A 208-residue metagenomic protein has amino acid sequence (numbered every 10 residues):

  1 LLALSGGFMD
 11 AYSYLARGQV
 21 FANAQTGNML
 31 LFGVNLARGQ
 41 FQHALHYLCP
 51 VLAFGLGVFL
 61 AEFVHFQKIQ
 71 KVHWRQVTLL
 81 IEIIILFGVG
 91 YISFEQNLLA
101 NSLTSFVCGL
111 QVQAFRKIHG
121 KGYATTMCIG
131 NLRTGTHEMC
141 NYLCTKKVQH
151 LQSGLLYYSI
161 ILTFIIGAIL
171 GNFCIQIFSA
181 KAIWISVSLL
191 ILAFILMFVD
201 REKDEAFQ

Functional and structural regions predicted by a protein language model:
L1-Y14, Q19-F21, I85, Q96-T126: Hydrophobic core of transmembrane alpha-helices in multi-pass small-molecule transporters, especially MFS/SLC-type
A24-F41: Perimembrane loop-to-helix junctions flanking transmembrane segments
T26-L31, T104-I165: Substrate-agnostic recognition of the 12-TM MFS/MFS-like secondary transporter fold
V51, G55-F59, I161-I169: Hydrophobic/small/kink-forming positions within alpha-helical transmembrane segments of polytopic membrane proteins
V58-K71, I175: Helix-to-loop junctions at the C-terminal end of transmembrane segments in multipass secondary transporters
Q70-Q76, I169-S188: A membrane-interface helix-boundary motif in multi-pass transporters
L79-I84, K181-M197: Symmetry-related core transmembrane helices of the 12-TM Major Facilitator Superfamily/SLC fold
I83-Q96, M197-R201: C-terminal ends and interior cores of transmembrane alpha-helices in multi-pass membrane transporters/permeases
